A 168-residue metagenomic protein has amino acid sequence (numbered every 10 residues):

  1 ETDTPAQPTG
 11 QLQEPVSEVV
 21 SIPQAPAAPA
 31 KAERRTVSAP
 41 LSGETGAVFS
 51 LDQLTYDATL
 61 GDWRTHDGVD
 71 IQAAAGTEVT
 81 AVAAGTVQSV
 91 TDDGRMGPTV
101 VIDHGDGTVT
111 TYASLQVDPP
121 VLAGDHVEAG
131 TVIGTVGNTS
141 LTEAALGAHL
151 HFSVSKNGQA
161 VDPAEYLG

Functional and structural regions predicted by a protein language model:
E1-Y56, D62-R64: Polar/charged, compositionally biased leader and regulatory segments
A32-V37, G61-D92: Short, glycine/small-residue-enriched coil/turn segments at secondary-structure junctions
L41, A75, A83-A84, M96 (+2 more regions): Short, flexible surface segments
V48, V90-T91, L115, V136-T139: Residue-level recognition of beta-strand microenvironments
T59-G61, V69-Q72, T99-H104, S153: Short, acidic/hydrophobic/Gly-rich beta-strand patch recurrent on exposed beta strands that often constitutes part
A81-Q116: Zn2+-dependent peptidoglycan hydrolase active-site motif and core
T108-G130: Short histidine-centered loop motifs in beta-beta connectors
D125-G168: Conserved, short, structured surface segments that act as functional micro-motifs
